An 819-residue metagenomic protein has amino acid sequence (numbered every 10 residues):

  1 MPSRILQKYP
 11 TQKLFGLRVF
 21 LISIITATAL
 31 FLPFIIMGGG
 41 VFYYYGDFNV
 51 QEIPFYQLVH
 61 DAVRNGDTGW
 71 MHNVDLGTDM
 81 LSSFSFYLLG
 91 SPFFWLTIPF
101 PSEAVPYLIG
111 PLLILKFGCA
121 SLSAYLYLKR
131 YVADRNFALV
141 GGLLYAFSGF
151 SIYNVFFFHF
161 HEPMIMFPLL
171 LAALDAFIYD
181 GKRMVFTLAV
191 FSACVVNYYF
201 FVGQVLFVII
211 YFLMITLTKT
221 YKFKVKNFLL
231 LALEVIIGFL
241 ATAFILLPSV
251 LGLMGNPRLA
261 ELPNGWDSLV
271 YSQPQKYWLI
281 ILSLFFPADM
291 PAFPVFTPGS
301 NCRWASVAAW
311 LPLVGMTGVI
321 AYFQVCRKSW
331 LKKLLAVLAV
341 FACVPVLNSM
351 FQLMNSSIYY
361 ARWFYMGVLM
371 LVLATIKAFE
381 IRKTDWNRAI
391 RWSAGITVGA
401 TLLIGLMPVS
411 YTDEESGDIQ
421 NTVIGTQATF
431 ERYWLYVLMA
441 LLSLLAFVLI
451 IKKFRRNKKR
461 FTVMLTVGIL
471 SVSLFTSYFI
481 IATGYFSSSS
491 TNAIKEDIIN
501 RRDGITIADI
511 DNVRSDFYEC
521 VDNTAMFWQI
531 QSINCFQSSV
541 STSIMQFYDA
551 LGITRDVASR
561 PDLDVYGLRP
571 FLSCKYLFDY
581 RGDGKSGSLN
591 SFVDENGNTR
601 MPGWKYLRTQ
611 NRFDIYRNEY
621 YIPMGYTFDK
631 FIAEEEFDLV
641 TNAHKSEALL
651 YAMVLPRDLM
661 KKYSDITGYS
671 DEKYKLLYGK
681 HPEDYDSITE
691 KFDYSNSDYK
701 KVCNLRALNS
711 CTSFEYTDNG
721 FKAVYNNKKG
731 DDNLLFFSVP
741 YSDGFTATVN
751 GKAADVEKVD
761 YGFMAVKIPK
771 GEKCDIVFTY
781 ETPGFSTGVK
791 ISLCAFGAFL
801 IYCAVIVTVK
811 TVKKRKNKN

Functional and structural regions predicted by a protein language model:
I5, Q12-K13, E52-Y56, D671-N819: Active-site-proximal, structured, solvent-exposed surfaces of multi-pass membrane proteins that position macromolecular
I5-S82, G484-K495, N500-M526: Hydrophobic alpha-helical membrane-insertion signals
S23-T26, F117-R130, N136-T218, L230-V250 (+5 more regions): Membrane-embedded helix bundles of polyisoprenyl
I25-S121, L143-M164, L253-R258, W266-W310 (+3 more regions): Membrane-interface coil-to-helix junctions
V50-D61, P92, F228, V235-Q324 (+5 more regions): Periplasmic/ER-lumenal interhelical loops and adjacent helix-loop junctions in multi-pass membrane proteins
S82-Y87, P106-G118, L144-L171, I178-Y179 (+4 more regions): Membrane-interface micro-motifs in multi-pass membrane enzymes
F86, G468-N492, R501-S573, Y621-D684 (+2 more regions): Extracytoplasmic/lumenal acceptor-recognition loop(s) of multi-pass membrane glycoenzymes
F177, G181, F200, W330-D497 (+1 more regions): Contiguous transmembrane helix-bundle modules in multi-pass membrane proteins
